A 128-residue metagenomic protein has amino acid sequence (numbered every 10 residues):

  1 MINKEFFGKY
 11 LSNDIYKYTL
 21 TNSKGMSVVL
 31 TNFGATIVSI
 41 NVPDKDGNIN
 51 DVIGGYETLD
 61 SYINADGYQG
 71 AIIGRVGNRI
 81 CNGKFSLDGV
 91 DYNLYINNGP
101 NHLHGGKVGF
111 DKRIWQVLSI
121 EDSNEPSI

Functional and structural regions predicted by a protein language model:
M1-I128: Surface-exposed acidic/polar loop and edge beta-strand patches at domain peripheries
